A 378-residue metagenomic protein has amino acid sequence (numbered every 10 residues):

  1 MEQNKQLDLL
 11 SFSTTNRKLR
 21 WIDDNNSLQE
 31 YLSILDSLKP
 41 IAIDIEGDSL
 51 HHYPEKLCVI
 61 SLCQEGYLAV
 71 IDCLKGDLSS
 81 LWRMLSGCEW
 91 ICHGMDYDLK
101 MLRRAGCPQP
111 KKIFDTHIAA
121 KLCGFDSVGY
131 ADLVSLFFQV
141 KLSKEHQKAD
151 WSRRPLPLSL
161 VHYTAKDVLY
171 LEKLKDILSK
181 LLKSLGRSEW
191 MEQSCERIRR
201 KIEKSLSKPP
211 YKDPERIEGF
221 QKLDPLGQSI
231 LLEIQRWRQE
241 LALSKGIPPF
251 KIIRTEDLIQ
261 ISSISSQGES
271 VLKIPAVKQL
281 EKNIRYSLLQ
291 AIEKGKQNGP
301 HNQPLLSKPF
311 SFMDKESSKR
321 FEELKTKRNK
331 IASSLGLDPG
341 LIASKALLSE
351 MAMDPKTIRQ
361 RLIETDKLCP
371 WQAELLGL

Functional and structural regions predicted by a protein language model:
M1-I41, I45: N-terminal accessory regions of nucleic-acid-interacting proteins
L7-T14, W21, S61, E65-S80 (+5 more regions): Active-site-proximal helix-loop-helix substrate-binding element of RNase H-like nuclease domains
L28, L50-H52: Short N-terminal binding/cap micro-motifs at the start of the first secondary-structure element
A42, H51, C58-L62: Non-catalytic, usually N-terminal nucleic-acid engagement modules in DNA/RNA processing proteins
G47-L50, G76: Short active-site-proximal "capping" loops at secondary-structure junctions
H52-K56, V70-C73: Short, glycine/acidic-enriched capping/hinge loops at junctions between secondary-structure elements
L158, L178-L378: Accessory DNA-binding and partner-docking regions appended to nucleic-acid-acting proteins, especially the terminal
